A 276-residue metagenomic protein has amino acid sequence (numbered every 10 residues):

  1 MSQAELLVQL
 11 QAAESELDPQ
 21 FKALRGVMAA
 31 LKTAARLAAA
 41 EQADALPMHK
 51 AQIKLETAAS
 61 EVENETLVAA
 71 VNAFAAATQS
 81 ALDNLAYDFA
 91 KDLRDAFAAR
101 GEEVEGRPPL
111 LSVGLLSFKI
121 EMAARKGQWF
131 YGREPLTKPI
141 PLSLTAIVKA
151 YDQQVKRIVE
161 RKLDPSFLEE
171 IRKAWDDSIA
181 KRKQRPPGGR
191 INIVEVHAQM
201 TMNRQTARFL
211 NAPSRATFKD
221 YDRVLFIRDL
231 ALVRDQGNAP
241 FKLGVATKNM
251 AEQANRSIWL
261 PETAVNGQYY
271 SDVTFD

Functional and structural regions predicted by a protein language model:
M1-R161: Long, compositionally biased intrinsically disordered regions
L85-V113, K183-I193, P213-R215, N238-M250: Short glycine-rich, low-complexity/disordered patches
A146-A246: Long, positively charged binding patches that form subdomain-scale interaction surfaces for polyanionic ligands
R223-D276: C-terminal engagement modules used by replication, chromatin/transcription, nuclear envelope/ESCRT, and ubiquitin
